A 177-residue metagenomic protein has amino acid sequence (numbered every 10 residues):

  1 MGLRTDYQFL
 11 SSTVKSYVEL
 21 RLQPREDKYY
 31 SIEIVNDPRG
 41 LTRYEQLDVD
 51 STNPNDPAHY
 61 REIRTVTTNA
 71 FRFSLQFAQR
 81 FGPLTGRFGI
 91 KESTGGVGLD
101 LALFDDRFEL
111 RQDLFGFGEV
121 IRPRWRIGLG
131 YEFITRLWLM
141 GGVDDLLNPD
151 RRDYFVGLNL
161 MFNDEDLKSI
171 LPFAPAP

Functional and structural regions predicted by a protein language model:
M1-Q79, P177: Outer-membrane beta-barrel initiation region
T5-Y7, I32-N36, F88-E92, L101 (+4 more regions): Transmembrane beta-barrel strands of outer-membrane/channel proteins
S12-S16, N69-F73, K91-G95, I121-W125 (+1 more regions): Residues that define the transmembrane beta-barrel architecture of outer-membrane proteins
V18-L22, L75-Q79, F88, V97-L101 (+2 more regions): Residues on the lipid-exposed face of transmembrane beta-strands in outer-membrane beta-barrel proteins
E26-I32, P83-R87, D106-R111, Y131-G141 (+1 more regions): Repeated loop/turn-to-beta-strand initiation elements of outer-membrane beta-barrel proteins
R43-V49, G98-A102, R126: Outer-membrane beta-barrel translocator domains and adjoining extracellular loop/strand segments of Gram-negative
T68-D113: Gram-negative (and chloroplast) outer-membrane scaffold detector with strong preference for beta-barrel transmembrane
I127-L129, R151-P177: Outer-membrane beta-barrel "beta-signal"
